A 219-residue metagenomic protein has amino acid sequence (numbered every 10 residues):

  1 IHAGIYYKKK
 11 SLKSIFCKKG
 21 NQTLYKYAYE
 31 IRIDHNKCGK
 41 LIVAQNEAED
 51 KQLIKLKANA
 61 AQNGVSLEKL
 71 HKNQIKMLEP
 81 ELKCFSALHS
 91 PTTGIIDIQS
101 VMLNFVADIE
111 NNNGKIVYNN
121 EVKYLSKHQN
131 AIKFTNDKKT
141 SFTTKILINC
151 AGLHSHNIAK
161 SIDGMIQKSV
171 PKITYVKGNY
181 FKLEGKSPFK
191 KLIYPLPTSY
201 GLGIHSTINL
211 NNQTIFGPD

Functional and structural regions predicted by a protein language model:
I1, Q22, I31-N36, K145-I146 (+1 more regions): Active-site substrate-recognition segment that forms the wall of the catalytic cavity or substrate channel
H2-Q74, C84, G203-I204: Dinucleotide-binding Rossmann-like beta1-alpha1 core, especially the glycine-rich loop that anchors the ADP
V43, V122-K127, S206-T207: A structural signal for short hydrophobic beta-strand segments in well-ordered beta-sheet cores
A48-Q52, L78-F85, S126-I132, F142: A short, glycine/Asx- and small/polar-enriched loop/turn that sits immediately N-terminal to a beta-strand
E49, I96, M102, H154-H156 (+1 more regions): Glycine-rich nucleotide phosphate-binding loop and flanking beta-alpha elements of Rossmann-like dinucleotide-binding
E68-H71, I116-Y118, N149, F216: General beta-strand structural signal in soluble alpha/beta enzymes
L88-I146: Helical element adjacent to the flavin cofactor pocket in flavoenzyme catalytic cores
